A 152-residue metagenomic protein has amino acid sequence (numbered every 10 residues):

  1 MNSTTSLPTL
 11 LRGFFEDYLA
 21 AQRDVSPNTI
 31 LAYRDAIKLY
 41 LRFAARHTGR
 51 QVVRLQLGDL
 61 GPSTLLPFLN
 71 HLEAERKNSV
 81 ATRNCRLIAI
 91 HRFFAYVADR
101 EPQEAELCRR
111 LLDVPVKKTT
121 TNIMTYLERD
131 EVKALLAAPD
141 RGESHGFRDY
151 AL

Functional and structural regions predicted by a protein language model:
M1-L152: Conserved catalytic core of the tyrosine transesterase superfamily
